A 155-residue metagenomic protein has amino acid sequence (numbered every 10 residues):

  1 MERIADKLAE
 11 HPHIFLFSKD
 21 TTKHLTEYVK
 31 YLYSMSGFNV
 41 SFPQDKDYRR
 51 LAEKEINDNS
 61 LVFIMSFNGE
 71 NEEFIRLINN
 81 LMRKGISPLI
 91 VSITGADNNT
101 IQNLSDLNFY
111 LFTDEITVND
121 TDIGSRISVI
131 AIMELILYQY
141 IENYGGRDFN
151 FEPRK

Functional and structural regions predicted by a protein language model:
M1, K19, R154-K155: Generic structural signal for short, solvent-exposed loop/turn connectors between secondary structure elements
M1-E10: A short, well-structured juxtamembrane/interface segment
A9-A131, L135-Y144: Glycine-rich phosphate-binding loops that contact phosphosugars or nucleotide phosphates
Y144-K155: A short, charged, Gly/Pro-tolerant segment at domain boundaries
